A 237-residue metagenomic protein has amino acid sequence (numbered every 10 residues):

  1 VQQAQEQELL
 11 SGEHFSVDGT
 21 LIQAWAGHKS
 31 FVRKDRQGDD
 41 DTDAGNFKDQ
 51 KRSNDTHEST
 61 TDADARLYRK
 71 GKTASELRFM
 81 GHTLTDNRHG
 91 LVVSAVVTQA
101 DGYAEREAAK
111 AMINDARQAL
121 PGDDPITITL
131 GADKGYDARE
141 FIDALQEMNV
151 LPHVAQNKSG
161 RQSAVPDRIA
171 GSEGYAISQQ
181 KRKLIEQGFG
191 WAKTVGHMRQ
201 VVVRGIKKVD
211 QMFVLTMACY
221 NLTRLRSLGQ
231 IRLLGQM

Functional and structural regions predicted by a protein language model:
V1-A144, Y220: Polybasic low-complexity intrinsically disordered regions
T98-A100, Q156-G160: Short, acidic/turn-prone active-site loops that include or flank metal/cofactor- and phosphate-binding residues
D143, V165, S227-Q230: Short conserved micro-motifs at the rims of enzyme active sites and ligand-binding pockets
M148-Q156: Short hydrophobic/aromatic-enriched beta-strand-loop microsegments
R161-R168: Short, charged, surface-exposed secondary-structure boundary motifs
G171: Cationic, histidine-enriched alpha-helical/coil surfaces that engage anionic ligands
Y175-M237: Basic, amphipathic alpha-helical segments enriched in Lys/Arg and hydrophobic/aromatic residues
